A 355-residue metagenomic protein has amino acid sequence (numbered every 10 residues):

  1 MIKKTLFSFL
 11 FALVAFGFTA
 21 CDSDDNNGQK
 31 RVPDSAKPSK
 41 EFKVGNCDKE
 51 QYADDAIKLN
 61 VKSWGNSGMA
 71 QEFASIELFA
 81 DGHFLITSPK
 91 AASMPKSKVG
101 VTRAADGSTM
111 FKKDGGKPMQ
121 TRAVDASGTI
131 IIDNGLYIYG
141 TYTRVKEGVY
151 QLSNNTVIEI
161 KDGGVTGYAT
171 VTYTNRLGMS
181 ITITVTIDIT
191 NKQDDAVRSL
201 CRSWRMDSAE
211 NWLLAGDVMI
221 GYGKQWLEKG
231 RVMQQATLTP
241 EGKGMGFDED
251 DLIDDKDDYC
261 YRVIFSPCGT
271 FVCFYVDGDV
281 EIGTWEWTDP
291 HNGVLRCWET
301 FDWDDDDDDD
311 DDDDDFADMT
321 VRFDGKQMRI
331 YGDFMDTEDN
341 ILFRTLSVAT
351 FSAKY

Functional and structural regions predicted by a protein language model:
M1-T5: Positively charged n-region of N-terminal signal peptides that target proteins for export
A12-L13: Repetitive helical segments and hydrophobic/amphipathic motifs
G17-A20: C-terminal motif of bacterial Sec signal peptides marking the signal peptidase cleavage site
D22-Y150, V157, G163-I183, D188-A209 (+1 more regions): Acidic/polar, low-complexity intrinsically disordered N-terminal segments immediately downstream of a Sec signal
A56-D81, M206-P267, C297-D305: Short, solvent-exposed loop/hinge segments that bridge or flank secondary-structure elements
L85-T166, E241-T337, T345-L346: Contiguous, well-ordered beta-strand patches that form the walls/edges of small beta-barrel/beta-sandwich domains
I160-T237, D309-D311, A317-M319, R329-I330 (+1 more regions): A charged, solvent-exposed segment within the mature domains of Sec-exported extracytoplasmic proteins
T345-Y355: Short, low-complexity, Pro/Ser/Thr/Gly-rich segments in the mature regions of secreted, periplasmic
